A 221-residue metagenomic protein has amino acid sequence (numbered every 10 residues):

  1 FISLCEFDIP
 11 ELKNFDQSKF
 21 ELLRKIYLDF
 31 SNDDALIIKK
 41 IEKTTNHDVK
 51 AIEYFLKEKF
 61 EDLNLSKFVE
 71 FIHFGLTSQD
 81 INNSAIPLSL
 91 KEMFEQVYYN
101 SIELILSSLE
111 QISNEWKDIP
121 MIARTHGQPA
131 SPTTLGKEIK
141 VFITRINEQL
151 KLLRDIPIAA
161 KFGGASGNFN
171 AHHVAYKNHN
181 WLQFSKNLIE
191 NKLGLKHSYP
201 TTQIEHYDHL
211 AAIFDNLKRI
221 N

Functional and structural regions predicted by a protein language model:
F1-N170, Y176-L188: A helix-coil-helix interface module used to build multimeric assemblies and to scaffold catalytic/cofactor sites
S18, Q203-D208: Short linear loop/turn motifs
F30-D33, H197, I213: Aromatic-residue hotspot detector
H179-E205: Active-site-adjacent "gating/activation" loops or surface patches in catalytic cores
H206-N221: A conserved active-site cap/scaffold subdomain adjacent to cofactor or substrate pockets
